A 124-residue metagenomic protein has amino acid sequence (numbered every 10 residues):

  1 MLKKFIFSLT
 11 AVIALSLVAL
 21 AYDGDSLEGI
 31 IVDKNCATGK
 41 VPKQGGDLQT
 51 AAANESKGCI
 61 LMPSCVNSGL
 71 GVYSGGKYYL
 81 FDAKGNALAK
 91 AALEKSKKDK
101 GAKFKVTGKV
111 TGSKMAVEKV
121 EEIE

Functional and structural regions predicted by a protein language model:
M1-F5: Positively charged n-region of N-terminal signal peptides that target proteins for export
F7-S8, F81: Short amphipathic alpha-helical "recognition" segments used for binding
S8-S16: Bacterial N-terminal signal peptides
L20-E124: OB-fold and OB-like single-stranded nucleic-acid-recognition modules and their adjacent interaction interfaces
